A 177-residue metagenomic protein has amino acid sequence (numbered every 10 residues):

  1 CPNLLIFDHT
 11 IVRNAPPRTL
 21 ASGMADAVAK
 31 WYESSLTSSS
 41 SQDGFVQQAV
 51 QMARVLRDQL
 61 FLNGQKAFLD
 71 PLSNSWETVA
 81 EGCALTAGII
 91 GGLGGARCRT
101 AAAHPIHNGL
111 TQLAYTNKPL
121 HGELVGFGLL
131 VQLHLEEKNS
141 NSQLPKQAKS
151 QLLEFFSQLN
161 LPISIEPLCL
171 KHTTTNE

Functional and structural regions predicted by a protein language model:
C1, A103, L120, L161-S164: Secondary-structure junction/capping motif
C1-M52: A glycine/threonine-rich phosphate-anchoring loop and its flanking beta-alpha core in nucleotide/phosphate-binding
R13, I90, E166-C169: Generic, ordered loop/turn and secondary-structure boundary motif
P16, S73, T174-N176: Helix N-terminus capping/helix-initiation residues
Q42-E154: Active-site segments that bind and position negatively charged phosphate/pyrophosphate groups
N141-E177: C-terminal charged capping/lid subdomain of soluble metabolic enzymes
